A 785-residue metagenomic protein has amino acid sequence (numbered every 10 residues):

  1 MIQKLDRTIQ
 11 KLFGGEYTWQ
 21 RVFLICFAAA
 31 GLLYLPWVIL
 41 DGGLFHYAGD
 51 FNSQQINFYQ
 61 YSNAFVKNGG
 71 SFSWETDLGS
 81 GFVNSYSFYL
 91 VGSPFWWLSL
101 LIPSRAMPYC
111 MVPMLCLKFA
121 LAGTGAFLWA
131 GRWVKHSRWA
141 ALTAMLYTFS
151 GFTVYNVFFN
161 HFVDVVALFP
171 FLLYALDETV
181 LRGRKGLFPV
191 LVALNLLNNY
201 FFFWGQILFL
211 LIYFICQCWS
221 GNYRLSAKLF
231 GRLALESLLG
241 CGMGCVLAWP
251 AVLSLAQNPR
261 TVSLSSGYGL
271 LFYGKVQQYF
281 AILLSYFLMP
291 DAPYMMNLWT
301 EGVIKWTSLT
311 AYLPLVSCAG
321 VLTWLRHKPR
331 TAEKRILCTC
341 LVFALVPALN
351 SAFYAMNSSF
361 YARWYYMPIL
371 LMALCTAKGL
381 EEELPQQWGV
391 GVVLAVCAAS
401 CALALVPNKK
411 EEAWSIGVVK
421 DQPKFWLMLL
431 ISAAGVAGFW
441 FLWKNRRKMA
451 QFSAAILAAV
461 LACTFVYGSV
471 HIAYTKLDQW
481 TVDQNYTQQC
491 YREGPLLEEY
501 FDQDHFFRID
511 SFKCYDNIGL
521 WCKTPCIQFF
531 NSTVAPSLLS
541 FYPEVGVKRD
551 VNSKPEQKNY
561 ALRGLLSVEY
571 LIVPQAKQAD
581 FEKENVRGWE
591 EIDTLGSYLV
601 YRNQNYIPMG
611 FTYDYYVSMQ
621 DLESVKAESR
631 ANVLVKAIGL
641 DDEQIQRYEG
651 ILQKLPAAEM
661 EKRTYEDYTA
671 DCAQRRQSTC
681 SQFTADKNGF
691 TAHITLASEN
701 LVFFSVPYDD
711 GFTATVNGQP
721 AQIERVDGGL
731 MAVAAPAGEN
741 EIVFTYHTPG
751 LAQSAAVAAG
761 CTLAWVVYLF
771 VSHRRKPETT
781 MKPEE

Functional and structural regions predicted by a protein language model:
L5-N84, T475-D516, L520: Hydrophobic alpha-helical membrane-insertion signals
F27, L115-R132, R138-S220, R232-V252 (+4 more regions): Membrane-embedded helix bundles of polyisoprenyl
A29-G123, M145-V166, L255-R260, Y268-Y312 (+3 more regions): Membrane-interface coil-to-helix junctions
S53-Y61, S87, P94, F230 (+7 more regions): Periplasmic/ER-lumenal interhelical loops and adjacent helix-loop junctions in multi-pass membrane proteins
F58, I645, G650-E785: Active-site-proximal, structured, solvent-exposed surfaces of multi-pass membrane proteins that position macromolecular
A122-W129, L168-V180, L208-C216, C318-L322 (+4 more regions): Transmembrane alpha-helical segments
G183, F202, E333-Q489, A737-E785: Contiguous transmembrane helix-bundle modules in multi-pass membrane proteins
V460-N485, L496-L566, Y606-D671, D709 (+1 more regions): Extracytoplasmic/lumenal acceptor-recognition loop(s) of multi-pass membrane glycoenzymes
